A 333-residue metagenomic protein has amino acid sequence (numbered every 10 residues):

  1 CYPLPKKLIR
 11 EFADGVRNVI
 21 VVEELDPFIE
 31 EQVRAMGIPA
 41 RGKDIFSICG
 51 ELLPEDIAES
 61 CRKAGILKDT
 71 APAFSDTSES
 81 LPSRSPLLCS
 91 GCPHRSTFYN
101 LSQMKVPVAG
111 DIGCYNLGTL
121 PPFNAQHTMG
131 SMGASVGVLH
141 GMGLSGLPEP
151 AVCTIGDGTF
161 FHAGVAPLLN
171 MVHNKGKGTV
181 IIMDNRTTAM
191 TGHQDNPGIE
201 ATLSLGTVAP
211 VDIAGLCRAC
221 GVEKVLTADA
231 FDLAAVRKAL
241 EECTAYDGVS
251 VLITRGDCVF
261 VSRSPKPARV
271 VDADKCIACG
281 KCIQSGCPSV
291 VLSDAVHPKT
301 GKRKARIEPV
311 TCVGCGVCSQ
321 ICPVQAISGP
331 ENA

Functional and structural regions predicted by a protein language model:
Y2-A71, G329-A333: Terminal amphipathic helices with adjacent charged low-complexity linkers/tails
P3, P27-I29, S47-G50, Y115-L117 (+3 more regions): Short gly/pro/ser/thr-enriched loop/turn and capping motifs at secondary-structure boundaries
V21-E23, A40-K43, K68-P72, V108-D111 (+5 more regions): General beta-strand structural signal in soluble alpha/beta enzymes
F28, R269, I277, K281-R306 (+1 more regions): Iron-sulfur cluster-binding cysteine motifs and their immediate structural context in ferredoxin-like electron-transfer
L53, S78, P86-H94, G158-H162 (+1 more regions): Active-site glycine- and acidic-residue-rich loops that bind and position anionic ligands or nucleotide-like cofactors
P72-V136, S145-P148: Active-site diphosphate/adenylate-binding microenvironment
T119-I253, R263-P267: Thiamine diphosphate
